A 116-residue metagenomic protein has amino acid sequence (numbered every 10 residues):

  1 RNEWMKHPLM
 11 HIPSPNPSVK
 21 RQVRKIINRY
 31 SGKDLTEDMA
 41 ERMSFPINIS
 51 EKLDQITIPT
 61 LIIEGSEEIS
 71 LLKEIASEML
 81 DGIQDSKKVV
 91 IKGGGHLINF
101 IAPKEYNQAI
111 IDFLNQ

Functional and structural regions predicted by a protein language model:
R1-K52: Conserved alpha/beta-hydrolase catalytic His-Asp/Glu region
N48-T57, E78-D81: Serine-hydrolase catalytic core
I56, I62-E64: Short beta-strand/loop motif that positions the catalytic acidic residue of the alpha/beta-hydrolase fold
E67-I69, H96: Short, solvent-exposed loop/turn segments at secondary-structure junctions
I69-I75: Conserved alpha/beta-hydrolase "acid-adjacent" motif
D85-Q116: Catalytic active-site module of serine/aspartate enzymes centered on a nucleophile-bearing elbow/loop
